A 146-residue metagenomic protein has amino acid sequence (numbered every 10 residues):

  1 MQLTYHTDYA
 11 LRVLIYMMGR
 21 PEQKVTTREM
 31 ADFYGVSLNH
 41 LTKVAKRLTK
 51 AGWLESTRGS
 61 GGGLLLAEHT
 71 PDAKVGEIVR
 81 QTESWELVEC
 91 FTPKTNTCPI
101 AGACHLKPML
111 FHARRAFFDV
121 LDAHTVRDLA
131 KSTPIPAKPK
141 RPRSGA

Functional and structural regions predicted by a protein language model:
L3-Y5, Y9-V36, E55: N-terminal helix-turn-helix DNA-binding core of bacterial DNA-binding proteins
T4-Y9, T26, G59-R80: Short, cationic-aromatic polyanion-contact patches
Y34-L54: Canonical helix-turn-helix DNA-binding module
A51-L66, F91: Beta-hairpin "wing" of winged helix-turn-helix
K74, T92-A146: C-terminal regulatory/oligomerization modules of transcriptional regulators
V79-E83, L121: Hydrophobic aliphatic residues
E83-E86, F91-T92: Phosphate-backbone recognition surface of nucleic-acid-processing proteins
